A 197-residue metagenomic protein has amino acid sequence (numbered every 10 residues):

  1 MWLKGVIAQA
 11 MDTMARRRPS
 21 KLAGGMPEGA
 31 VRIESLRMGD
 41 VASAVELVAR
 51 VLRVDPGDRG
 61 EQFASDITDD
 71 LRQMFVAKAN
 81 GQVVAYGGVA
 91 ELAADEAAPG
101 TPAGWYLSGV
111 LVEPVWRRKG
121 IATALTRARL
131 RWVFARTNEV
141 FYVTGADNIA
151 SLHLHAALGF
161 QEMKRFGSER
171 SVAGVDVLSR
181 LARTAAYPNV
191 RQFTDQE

Functional and structural regions predicted by a protein language model:
G29-A44: A short beta-loop-alpha structural element at the N-terminal edge of CoA-dependent acyl/N-acetyltransferase catalytic
L52-N80, V84, G88, A94-E96: Active-site rim helix/loop that mediates acceptor-substrate recognition in acyltransferases
L92-L107, R117, R136-N138: A conserved beta-turn-beta hairpin within the catalytic core of GNAT-like acetyltransferases that forms part
L107-R118, T144-D147: A short, internal acetyl-CoA/4′-phosphopantetheine-binding micro-motif in the GNAT/acyltransferase core
V115-W116, G120-A128: Conserved acetyl-CoA pyrophosphate-binding loop and the N-cap/start of the following alpha-helix in GNAT-like
T123, A146-K164: Conserved active-site alpha-helix within GNAT-family acetyltransferase domains
V133-G145: Conserved GNAT acetyl-CoA-binding A-motif
V143-T144, G159-L178: Conserved catalytic-core motifs of GNAT/GCN5-like acyltransferases
